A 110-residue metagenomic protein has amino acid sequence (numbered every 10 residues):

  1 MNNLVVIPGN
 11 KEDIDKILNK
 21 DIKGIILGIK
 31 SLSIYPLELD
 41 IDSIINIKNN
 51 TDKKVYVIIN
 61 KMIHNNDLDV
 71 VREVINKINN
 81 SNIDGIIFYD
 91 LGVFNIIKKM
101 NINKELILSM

Functional and structural regions predicted by a protein language model:
M1-M110: Non-catalytic helical/linker scaffolds that mediate oligomerization, partner binding, and domain coupling around large
